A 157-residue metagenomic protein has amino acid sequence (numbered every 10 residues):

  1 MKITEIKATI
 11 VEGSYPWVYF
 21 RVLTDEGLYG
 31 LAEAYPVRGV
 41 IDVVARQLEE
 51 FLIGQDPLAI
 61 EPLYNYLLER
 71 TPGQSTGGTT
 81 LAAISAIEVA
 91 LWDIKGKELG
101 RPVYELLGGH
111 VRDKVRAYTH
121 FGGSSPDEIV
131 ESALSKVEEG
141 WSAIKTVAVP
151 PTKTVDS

Functional and structural regions predicted by a protein language model:
M1, S85, D113, E139: Structured loop/turn residues at beta-strand edges in well-structured enzyme cores
M1-L31, Y35: Structured beta-strand/loop patches that form or line metal/cofactor-binding pockets in enzymes
E12, G109-V111, V137: Solvent-exposed alpha-helices and their adjacent loops that cap or buttress functional pockets in soluble metabolic
W17-Y19, A86, R116, A143: Broad gene-expression machinery/nucleic-acid interaction feature
L23-L99: Metal- or metallocofactor-binding catalytic centers and their adjacent structured scaffolds across diverse enzyme
Q74, E98-S124: N-terminal small/glycine-rich loop or linker at the start of catalytic domains across soluble metabolic enzymes
K114-S157: Metal-dependent enolase-superfamily TIM-barrel catalytic cores that perform enediolate-based chemistry
